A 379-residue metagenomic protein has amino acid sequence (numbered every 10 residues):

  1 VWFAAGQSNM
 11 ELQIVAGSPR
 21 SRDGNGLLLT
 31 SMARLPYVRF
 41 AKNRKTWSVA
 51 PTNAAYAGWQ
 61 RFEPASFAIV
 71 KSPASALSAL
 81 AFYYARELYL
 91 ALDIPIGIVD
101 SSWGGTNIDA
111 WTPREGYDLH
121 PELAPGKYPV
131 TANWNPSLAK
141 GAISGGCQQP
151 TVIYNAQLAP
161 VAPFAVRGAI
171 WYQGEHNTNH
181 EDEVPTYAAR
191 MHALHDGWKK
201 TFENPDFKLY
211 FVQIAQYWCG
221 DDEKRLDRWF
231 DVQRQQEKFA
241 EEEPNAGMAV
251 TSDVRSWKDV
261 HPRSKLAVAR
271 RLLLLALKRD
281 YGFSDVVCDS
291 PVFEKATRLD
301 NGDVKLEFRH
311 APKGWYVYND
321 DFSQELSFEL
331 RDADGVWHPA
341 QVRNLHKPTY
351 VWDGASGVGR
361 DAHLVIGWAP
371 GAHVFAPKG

Functional and structural regions predicted by a protein language model:
V1-G379: Cell-envelope and extracellular/periplasmic
